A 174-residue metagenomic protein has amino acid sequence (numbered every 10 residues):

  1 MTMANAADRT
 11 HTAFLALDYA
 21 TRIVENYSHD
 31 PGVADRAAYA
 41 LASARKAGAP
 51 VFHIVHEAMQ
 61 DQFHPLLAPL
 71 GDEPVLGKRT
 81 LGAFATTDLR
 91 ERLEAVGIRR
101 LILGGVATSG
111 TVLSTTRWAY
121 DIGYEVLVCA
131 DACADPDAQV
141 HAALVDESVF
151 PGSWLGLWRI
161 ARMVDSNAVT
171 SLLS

Functional and structural regions predicted by a protein language model:
M1-A13, Y39, S43-A47, A58-S174: Active-site-adjacent betaalpha module
A16-L17, A49-H56: Short beta-strand segments at enzyme active-site cores
T21-N26: Short acidic, Gly/Ser-rich segments with clustered Asp/Glu that frequently serve as metal-coordination loops in enzyme
Y27-A44: …and closely analogous acidic/polar surface helices at protein-protein or active-site interfaces in A-domain-like
D30-P31, V55, A143: A short linear-motif detector with a strong N-terminal bias
